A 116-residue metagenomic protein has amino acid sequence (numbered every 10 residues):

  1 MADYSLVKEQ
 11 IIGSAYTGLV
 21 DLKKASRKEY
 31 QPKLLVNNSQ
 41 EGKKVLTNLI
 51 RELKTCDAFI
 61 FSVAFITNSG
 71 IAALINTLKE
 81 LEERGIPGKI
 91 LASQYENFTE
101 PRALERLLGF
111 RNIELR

Functional and structural regions predicted by a protein language model:
M1-R116: PLD/PLD-like phosphodiesterase catalytic module centered on the HKD motif
